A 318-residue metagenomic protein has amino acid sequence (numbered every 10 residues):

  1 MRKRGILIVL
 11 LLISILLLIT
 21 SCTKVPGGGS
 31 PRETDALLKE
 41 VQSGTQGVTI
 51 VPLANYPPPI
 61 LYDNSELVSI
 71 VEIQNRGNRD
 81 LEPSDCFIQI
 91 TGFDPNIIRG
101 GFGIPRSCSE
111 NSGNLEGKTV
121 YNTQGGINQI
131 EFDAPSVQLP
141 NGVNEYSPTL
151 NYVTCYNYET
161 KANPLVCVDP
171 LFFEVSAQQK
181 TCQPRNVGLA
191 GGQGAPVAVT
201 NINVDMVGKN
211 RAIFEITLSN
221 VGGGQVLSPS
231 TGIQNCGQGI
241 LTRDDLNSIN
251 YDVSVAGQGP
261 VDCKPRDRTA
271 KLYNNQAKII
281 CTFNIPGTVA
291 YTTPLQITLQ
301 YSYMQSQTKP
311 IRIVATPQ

Functional and structural regions predicted by a protein language model:
M1-S30: Secretory targeting signatures
C22-Q318: Non-catalytic macromolecular-recognition regions in eukaryotic signaling proteins
